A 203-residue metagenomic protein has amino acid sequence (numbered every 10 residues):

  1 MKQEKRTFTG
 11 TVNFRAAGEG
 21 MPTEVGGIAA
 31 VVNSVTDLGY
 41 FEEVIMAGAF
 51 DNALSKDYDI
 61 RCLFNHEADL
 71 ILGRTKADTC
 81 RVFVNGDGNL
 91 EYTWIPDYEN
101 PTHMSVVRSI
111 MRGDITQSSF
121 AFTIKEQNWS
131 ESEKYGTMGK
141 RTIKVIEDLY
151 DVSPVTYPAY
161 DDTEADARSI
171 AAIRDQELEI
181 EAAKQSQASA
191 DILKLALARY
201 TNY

Functional and structural regions predicted by a protein language model:
M1-E177: Signature of dsDNA virion morphogenesis modules
D175-Y203: Terminal short linear interaction segments
